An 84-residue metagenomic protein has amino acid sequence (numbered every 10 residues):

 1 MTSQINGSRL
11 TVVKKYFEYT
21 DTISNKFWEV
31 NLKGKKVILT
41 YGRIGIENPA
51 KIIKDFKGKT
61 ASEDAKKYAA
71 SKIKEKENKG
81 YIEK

Functional and structural regions predicted by a protein language model:
T2-S3, G7, E47-K84: Mixed-charge, Lys/Arg-enriched low-complexity segments
T2-V37: Short N-terminal "domain-start" leader segments that mark the transition from disordered tails or signal peptides into
Y16-Y19, Y41, Y68, Y81: Sequence-level detector for tyrosine residue identity
W28-D55: Short aromatic-glycine-(Arg/Gly/Cys) micro-motifs in beta-strand/loop hairpins
